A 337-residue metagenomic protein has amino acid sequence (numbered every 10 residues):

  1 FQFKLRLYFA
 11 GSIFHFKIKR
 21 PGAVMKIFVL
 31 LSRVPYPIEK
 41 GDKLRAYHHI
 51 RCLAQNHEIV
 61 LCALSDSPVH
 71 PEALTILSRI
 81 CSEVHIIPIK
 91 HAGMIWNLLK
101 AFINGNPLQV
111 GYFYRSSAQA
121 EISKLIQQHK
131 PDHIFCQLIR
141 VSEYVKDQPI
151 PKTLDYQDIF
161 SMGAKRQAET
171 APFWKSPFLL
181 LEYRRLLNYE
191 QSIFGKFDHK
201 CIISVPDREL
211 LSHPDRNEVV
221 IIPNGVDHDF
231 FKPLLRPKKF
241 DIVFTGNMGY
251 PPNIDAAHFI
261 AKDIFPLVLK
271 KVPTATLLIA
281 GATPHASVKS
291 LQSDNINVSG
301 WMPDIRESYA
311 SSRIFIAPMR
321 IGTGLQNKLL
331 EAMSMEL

Functional and structural regions predicted by a protein language model:
R20-H85: N-terminal subdomain of nucleotide-sugar transferases
S32, H91-Y112, T153-S192, N247: Acceptor-binding helix/loop patch of EC 2.4 sugar-transfer enzymes, predominantly nucleotide-sugar-dependent
A63-K124, Q128-H129: A conserved catalytic-core segment of Leloir-type glycosyltransferases
I122-V141, I150-T153: Short N-terminal targeting/anchoring amphipathic segment
T153, S161, L179-P233: Donor nucleotide-sugar binding/catalytic pocket of nucleotide-sugar-dependent glycosyltransferases
G195, I221-S311: Conserved catalytic-core segment of nucleotide-activated headgroup transferases in glycan assembly
D198, A310-G324, M335-L337: Acidic donor-binding loop of glycosyltransferase active sites
R306, N327-M335: Short alpha-helical segment that forms part of, or immediately flanks, the ligand-binding pocket in carbohydrate-active
